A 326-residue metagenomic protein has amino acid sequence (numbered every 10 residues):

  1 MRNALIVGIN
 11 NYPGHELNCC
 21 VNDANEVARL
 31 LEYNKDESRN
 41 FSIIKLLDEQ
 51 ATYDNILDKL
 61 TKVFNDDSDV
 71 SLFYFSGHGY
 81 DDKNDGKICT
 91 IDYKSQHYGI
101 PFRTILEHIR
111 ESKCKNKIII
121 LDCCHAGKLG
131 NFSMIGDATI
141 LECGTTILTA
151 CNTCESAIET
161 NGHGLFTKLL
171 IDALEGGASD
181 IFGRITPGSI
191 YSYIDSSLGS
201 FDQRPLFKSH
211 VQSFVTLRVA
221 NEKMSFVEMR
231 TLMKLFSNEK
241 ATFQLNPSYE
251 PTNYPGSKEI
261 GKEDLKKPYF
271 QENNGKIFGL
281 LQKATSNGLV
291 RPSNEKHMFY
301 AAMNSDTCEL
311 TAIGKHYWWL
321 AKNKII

Functional and structural regions predicted by a protein language model:
M1-H15: Short glycine-rich His-centered loop
A4, S179-F270, S305-H316: Caspase-like cysteine protease fold
G8-I9, L31, I118-K208: Active-site-proximal C-terminal subdomain of hydrolase catalytic domains
Y12-E26, T160: Glycine- and acidic-residue-enriched helix-capping/strand-helix junction motifs
E16-N22, D48, N55, H78-S112: A short, glycine/acidic-enriched catalytic loop
A28-D69: Functional beta-strand-loop-alpha-helix junction segments that form "active/interaction loops" within catalytic
K223, N287, R291-I326: Accessory beta->alpha helical hairpin/"wing" motif in late/C-terminal subdomains of nucleic-acid enzymes
F270-P292, S305: Short amphipathic alpha-helical interaction segments
